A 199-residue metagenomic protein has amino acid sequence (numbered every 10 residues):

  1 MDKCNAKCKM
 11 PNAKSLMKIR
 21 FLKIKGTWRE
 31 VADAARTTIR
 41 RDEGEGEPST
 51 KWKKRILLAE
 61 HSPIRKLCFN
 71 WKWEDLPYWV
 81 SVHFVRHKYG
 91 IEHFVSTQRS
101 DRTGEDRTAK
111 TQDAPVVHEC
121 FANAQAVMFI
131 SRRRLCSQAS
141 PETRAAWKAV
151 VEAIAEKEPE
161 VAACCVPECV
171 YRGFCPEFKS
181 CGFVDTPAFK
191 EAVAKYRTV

Functional and structural regions predicted by a protein language model:
M1-V199: Family-specific signature for flavin-dependent thymidylate synthase
